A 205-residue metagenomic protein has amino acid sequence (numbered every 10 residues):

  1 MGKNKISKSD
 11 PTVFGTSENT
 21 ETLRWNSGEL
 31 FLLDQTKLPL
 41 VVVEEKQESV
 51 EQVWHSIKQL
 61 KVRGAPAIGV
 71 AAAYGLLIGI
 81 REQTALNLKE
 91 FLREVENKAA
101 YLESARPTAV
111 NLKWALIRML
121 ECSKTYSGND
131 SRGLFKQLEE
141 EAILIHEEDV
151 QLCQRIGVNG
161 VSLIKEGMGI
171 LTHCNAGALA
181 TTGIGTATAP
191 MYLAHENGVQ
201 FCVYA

Functional and structural regions predicted by a protein language model:
G2-E51, H55-K58: Positively charged, low-complexity intrinsically disordered leader regions
K61-A205: N-terminal active-site beta-alpha-beta segment that forms phosphate/nucleotide-binding and substrate-recognition loops
